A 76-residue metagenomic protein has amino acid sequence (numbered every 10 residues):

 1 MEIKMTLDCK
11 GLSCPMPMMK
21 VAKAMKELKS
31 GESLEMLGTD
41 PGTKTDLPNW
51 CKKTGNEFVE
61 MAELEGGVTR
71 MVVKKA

Functional and structural regions predicted by a protein language model:
M1-L28: An N-terminal amphipathic alpha-helical segment
K4-T6, G31-E35, V68-R70: Intrinsic-disorder/low-complexity, polar/charged segments enriched in Ser/Thr/Lys/Arg/Asp/Glu/Gln
D8, L37, M61-A62: Solvent-exposed beta-strand sheet faces enriched in polar/charged residues
C9-L12, M16, G42-T45, V68: Residues at secondary-structure transition points
K10, T39, K74-A76: Generic beta-structure capping elements
K20-N56: Amphipathic, hydrophobic secondary-structure cores in small proteins
P48-A76: C-terminal structural segments of small proteins and small subunits
